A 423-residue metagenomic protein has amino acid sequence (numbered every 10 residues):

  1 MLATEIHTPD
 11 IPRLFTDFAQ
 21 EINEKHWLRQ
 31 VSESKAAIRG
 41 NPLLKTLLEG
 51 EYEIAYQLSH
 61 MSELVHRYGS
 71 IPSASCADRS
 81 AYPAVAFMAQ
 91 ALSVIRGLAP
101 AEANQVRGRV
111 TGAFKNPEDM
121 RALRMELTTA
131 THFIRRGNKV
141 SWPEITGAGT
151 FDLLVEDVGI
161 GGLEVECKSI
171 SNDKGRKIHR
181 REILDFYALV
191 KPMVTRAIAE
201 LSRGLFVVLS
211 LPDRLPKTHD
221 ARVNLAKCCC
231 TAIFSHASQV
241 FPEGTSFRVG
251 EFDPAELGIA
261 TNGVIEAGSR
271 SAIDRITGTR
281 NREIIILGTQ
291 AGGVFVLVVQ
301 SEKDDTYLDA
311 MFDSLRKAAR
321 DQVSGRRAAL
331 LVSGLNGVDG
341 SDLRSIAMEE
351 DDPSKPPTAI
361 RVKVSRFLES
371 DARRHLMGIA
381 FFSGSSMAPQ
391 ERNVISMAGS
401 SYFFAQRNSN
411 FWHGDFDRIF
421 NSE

Functional and structural regions predicted by a protein language model:
M1-R136, E144, S169-E423: Charged, structured surface patches that assemble and position nucleic-acid processing machinery
H132-K139, D157-G161: Secondary-structure boundary elements
K139, D152, G162-L163, A328-L330: Beta-sheet entry/capping signal
S141-A148: A short glycine-rich beta-strand->turn/loop micro-motif centered on a GG-aromatic cluster
A148-V158, G162-C167: Short acidic loop-to-beta-strand element that houses the catalytic metal-binding Asp/Glu of nuclease active sites
